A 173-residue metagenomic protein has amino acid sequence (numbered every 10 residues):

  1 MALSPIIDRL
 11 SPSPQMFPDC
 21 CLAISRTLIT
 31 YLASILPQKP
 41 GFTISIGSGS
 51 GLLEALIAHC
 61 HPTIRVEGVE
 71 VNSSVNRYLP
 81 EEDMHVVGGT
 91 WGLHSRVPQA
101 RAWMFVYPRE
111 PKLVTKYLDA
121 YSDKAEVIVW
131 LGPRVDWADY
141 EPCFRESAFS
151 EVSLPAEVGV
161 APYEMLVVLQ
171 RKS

Functional and structural regions predicted by a protein language model:
M1-K39: S-adenosyl-L-methionine
I29, G41-H94: SAM cofactor-binding core of SAM-dependent methyltransferases, primarily the Rossmann-like beta-alpha-beta module
I35-P40, S95-R101, Y121-D123: Flexible, charged surface loops at secondary-structure boundaries
F42-I44, A102, V127: Structural motif
G49-G51, S73-S74, R109-P111, R134-D136: Short, solvent-exposed loop/turn segments at secondary-structure junctions
R65-V69, M104-F105, I128-W130: Short, hydrophobic beta-strand segments that form beta-sheet elements in well-ordered domains
Q99-L113: A short SAM/SAH-binding and catalytic strip from SAM-dependent methyltransferases
P111-S173: C-terminal substrate-binding/active-site "lid" region of AdoMet-derived donor-dependent transferases
